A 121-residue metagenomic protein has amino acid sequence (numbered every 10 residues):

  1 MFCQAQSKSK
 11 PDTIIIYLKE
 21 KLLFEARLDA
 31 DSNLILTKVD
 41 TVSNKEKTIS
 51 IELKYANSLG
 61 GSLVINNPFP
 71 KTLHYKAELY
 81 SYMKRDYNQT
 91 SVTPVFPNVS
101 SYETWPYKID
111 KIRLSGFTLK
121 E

Functional and structural regions predicted by a protein language model:
M1-S7: Bacterial Sec-dependent N-terminal signal peptides
K10-F24, L28, Y82-E121: Intrinsically disordered, low-complexity Pro/Gly/Ser/Thr-rich segments with frequent PxxP/GP/PP motifs and embedded
T13-N57: Low-complexity, acidic Ser/Thr/Pro/Gly-rich terminal tails and inter-domain linkers that flank the onset of structured
L34-L36, L63-V64, Q89: Short, well-ordered strand-loop elements centered on a beta-strand within folded domains, enriched for acidic residues
N57, L79-K84: Short, flexible beta-strand-to-coil junctions
L59-G61: Envelope-exposed proteins and targeting segments
L63-K71: Asparagine-centered strand-capping/turn motif at beta-strand->loop junctions
L73-E78: Short, hydrophobic/aromatic beta-strand segments
